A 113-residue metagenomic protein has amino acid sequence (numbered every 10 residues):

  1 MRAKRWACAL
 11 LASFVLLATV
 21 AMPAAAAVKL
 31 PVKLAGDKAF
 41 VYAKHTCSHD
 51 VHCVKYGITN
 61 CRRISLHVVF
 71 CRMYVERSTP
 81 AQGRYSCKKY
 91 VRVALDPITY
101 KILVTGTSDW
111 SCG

Functional and structural regions predicted by a protein language model:
M1-R2: Terminal targeting segments of Actinobacterial cell-envelope proteins
R5-F14: Sec-dependent N-terminal signal peptides
S13, I58-C61: General secondary-structure propensity
L16-A24: C-terminal segment of classical bacterial N-terminal signal peptides
P23-A26, G113: Short intrinsically disordered terminal tails
A27-G57: Short, non-transmembrane alpha-helical segments in secretory-pathway proteins
N60-G113: Extracytosolic low-complexity repeat regions of secreted or lipid-anchored proteins
